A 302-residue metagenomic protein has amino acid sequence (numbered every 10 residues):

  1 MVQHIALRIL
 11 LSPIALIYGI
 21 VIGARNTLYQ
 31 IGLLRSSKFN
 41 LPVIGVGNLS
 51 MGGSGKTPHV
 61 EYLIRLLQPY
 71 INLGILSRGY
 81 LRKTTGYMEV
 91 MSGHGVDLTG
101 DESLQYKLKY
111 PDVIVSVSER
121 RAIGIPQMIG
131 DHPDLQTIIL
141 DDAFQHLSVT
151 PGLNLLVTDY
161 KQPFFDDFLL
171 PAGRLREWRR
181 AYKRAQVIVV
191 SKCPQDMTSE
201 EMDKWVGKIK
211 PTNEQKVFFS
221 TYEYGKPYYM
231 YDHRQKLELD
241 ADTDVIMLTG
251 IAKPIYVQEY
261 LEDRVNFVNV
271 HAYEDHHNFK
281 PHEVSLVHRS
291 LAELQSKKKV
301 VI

Functional and structural regions predicted by a protein language model:
M1-P42: A transmembrane-helix-recognition feature enriched in membrane-embedded lipid enzymes and envelope glyco-/phospholipid
H4, P163-K298: C-terminal accessory "lid"/substrate-recognition subdomains
I17, T57, Y106, D141 (+3 more regions): Residue-level signal for inorganic ion chemistry
N26-S92, Q195-D196: Walker A (P-loop) phosphate-binding motif
V46, L76, T158, S220 (+1 more regions): Hydrophobic residues at beta-strand termini and immediately following loops that shape nucleotide-binding pockets
Y70-I71, H132-L135, P151, S296-V300: Short, high-confidence coil segments that cap the C-terminus of an alpha-helix and link into the following beta-strand
G74-L76, L156, D244-L248: Conserved beta-strand elements of the Class I
G79-T212: Phosphate/Mg2+-binding loops and adjacent switch elements in nucleotide/diphosphate-handling enzyme cores
